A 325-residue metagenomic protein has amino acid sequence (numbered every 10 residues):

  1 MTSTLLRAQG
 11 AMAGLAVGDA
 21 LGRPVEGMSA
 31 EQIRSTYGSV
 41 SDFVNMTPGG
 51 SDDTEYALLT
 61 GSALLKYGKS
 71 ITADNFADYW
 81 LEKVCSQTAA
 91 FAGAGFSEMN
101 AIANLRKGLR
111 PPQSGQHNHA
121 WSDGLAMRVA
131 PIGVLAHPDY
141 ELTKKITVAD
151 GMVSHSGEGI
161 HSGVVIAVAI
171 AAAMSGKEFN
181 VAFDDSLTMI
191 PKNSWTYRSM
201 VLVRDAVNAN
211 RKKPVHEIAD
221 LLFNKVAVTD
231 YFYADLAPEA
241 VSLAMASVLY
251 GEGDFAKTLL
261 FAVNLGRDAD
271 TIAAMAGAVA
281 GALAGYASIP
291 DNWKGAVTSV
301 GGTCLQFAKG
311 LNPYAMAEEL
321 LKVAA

Functional and structural regions predicted by a protein language model:
M1-A325: Structured, active/binding-site neighborhoods that engage oxygen-rich ligands
